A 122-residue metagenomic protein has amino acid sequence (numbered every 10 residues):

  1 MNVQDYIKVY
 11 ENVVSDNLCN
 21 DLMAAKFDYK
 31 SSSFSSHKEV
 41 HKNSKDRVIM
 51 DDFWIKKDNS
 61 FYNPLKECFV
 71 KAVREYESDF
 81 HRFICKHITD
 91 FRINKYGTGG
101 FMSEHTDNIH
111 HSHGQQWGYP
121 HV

Functional and structural regions predicted by a protein language model:
M1-I88: Non-heme Fe(II)/2-oxoglutarate
K66-V122: Catalytic core of non-heme Fe(II) oxygenases with the double-stranded beta-helix
